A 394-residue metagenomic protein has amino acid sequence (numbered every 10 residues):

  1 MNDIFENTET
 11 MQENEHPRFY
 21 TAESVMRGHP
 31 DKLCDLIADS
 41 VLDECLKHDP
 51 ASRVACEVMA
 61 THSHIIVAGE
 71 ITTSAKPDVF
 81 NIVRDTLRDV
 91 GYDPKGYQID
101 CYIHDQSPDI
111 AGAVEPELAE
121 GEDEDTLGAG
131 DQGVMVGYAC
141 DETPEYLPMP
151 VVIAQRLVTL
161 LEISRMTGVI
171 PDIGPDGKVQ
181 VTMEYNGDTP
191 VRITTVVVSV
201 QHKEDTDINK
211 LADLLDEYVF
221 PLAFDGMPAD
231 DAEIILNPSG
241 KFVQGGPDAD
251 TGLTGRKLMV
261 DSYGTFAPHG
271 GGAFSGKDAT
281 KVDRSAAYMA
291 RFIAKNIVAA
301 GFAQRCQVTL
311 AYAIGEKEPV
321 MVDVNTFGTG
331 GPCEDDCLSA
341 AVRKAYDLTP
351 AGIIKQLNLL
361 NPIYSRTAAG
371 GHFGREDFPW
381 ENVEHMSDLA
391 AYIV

Functional and structural regions predicted by a protein language model:
N2-A55, T61: N-terminal, positively charged regions that mediate nucleic acid binding
T21, H62-S63, N81, R88 (+2 more regions): Glycine-rich, mobile lid/loop segments that gate access to catalytic sites or pores
E23-V25, H29-C34, G128-T143, V243-A267 (+2 more regions): Conserved phosphate/anionic-ligand binding catalytic regions in large, soluble enzymes, centered on
R27-L46, E142-T159, D278-G301: Alpha-helical support elements that line or immediately flank enzyme active sites and cofactor-binding pockets
S52-C56, G177-M183, A232-L236, F302-A313: A short glycine-rich, hydrophobically flanked beta-strand micro-motif that places a catalytic Asp/Glu for divalent metal
A55-T73, I314-E318: Short, charge-patterned binding micro-sites
T61, R305, Y312-V394: Internal helix-turn-beta structural module
T206-A299: Glycine-rich anion/phosphate-binding loop at the beta-strand->alpha-helix junction
